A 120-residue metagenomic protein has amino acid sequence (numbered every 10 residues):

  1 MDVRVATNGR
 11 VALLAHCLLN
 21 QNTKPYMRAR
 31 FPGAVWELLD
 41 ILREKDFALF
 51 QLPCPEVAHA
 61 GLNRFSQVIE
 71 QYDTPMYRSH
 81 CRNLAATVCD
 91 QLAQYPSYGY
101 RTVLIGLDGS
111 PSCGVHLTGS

Functional and structural regions predicted by a protein language model:
D2-R10, N20-A34, L39, P53 (+1 more regions): Residues lining hydrophobic/aromatic ligand-binding pockets adjacent to catalytic sites
G9, G99-R101: A general structural motif
L14-H16, L107-D108: Short His-Asn-centered micro-motif
N22, H59-G61, P111-H116: Short catalytic/ligand-binding loop motif for oxyanion handling, primarily in non-cytosolic enzymes, centered on
Y26-Y72: Short, surface-exposed acidic-centric catalytic microdomains
S66-Y77, T118-S120: A charged helix-plus-loop insertion that forms the helical arch/lid used to bind and gate nucleic-acid substrates
M76-Y95: Glycine-rich anion/phosphate-binding loops
R101-L107: Short glycine-rich phosphate-binding loop at a beta-alpha junction
